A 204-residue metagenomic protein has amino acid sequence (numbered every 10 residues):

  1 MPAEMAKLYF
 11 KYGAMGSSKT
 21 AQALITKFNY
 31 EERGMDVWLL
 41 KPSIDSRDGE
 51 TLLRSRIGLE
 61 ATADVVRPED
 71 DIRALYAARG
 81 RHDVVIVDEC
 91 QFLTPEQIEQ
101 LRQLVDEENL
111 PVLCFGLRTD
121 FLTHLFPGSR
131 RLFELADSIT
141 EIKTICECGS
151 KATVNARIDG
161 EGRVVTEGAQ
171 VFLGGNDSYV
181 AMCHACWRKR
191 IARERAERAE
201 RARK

Functional and structural regions predicted by a protein language model:
P2-Y76, D120-R131, E141-T144, V165-R203: Conserved P-loop
L8-F10, D36-W38, D83-I86, P111-L113: Residue-level preference for the first positions of well-ordered beta-strands
A63-E89, P95-I98: Conserved RecA-like ASCE ATPase "motif II neighborhood" in helicase/translocase motors
D88-C90, G116-L117: Walker B catalytic acidic pair
C90-L101, F121-F126: Conserved ATPase-coupling elements of RecA-like P-loop NTPase cores
V105-G128: Sensor-1/coupling segment of RecA-like P-loop NTPase cores
A136: Short basic (Lys/Arg) and small-residue
K143-V164: Conserved AAA+ ATPase core "coupling" helix
